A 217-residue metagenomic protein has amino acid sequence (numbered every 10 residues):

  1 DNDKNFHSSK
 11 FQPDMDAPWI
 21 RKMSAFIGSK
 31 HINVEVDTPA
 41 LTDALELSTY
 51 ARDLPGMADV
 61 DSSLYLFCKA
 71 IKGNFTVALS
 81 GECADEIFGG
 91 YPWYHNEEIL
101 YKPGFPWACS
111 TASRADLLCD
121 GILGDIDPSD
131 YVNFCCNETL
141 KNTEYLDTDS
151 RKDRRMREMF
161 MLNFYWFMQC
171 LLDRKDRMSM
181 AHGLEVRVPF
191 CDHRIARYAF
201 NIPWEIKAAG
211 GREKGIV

Functional and structural regions predicted by a protein language model:
D1-Y145, R154-M159, R177-V217: ATP-dependent adenylate-handling active sites, centered on carboxylate activation for C-N bond formation
D147-D149: Short, contiguous pre-domain boundary segments
N163-R177, A199: Short Ser/Thr-interspersed hydrophobic loop/turn segments at strand-loop and sheet-helix junctions that line or gate
